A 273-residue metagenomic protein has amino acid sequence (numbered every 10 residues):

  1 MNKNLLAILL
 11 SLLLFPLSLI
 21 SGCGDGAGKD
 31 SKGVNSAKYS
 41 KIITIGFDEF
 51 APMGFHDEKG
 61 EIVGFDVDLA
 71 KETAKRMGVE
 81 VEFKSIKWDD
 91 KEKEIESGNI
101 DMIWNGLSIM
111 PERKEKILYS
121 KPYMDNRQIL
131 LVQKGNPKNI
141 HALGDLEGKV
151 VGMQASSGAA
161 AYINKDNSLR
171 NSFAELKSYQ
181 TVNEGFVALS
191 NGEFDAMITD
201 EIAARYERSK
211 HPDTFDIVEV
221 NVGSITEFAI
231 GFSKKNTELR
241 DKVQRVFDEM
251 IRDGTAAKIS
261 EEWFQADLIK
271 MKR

Functional and structural regions predicted by a protein language model:
L19-G22: C-terminal motif of bacterial Sec signal peptides marking the signal peptidase cleavage site
G24, V67-R76, P137, G144 (+3 more regions): Extended ligand-binding regions for polar small-molecule ligands
G24-S31, G158-K177, D216-E219, D248-R273: Ligand-binding clefts/hinges and TM-proximal coupling segments of bilobed small-molecule sensing domains
K29-G106, K242, D253: Extracytoplasmic small-molecule ligand-binding "clamshell" domains of the periplasmic binding protein/Venus flytrap
F47-E49, D125-V132, R205-D248, F264-R273: Periplasmic-binding protein-like
H56-E58, A70-V79, A159-Y179, R208-P212: Ligand-binding cleft/hinge of the Venus flytrap
K71, K75, E80-D145, D216 (+1 more regions): Acidic, polar ligand-binding/catalytic clefts
L107-E115, Y162-N167, A188-N191, D195-S224: A ligand-binding cleft/hinge motif common to bilobed small-molecule-binding domains
